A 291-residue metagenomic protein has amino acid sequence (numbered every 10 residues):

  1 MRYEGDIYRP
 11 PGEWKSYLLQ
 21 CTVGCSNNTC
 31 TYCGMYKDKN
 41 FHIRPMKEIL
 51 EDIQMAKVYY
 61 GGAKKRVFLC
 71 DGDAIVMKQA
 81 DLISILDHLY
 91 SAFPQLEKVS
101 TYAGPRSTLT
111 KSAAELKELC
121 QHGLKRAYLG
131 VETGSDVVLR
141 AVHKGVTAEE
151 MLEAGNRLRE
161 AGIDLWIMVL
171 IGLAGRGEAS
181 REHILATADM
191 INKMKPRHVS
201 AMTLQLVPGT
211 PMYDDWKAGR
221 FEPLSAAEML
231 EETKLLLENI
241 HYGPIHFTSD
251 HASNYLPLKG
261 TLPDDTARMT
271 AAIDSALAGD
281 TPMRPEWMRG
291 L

Functional and structural regions predicted by a protein language model:
M1-E13, D189-L291: Auxiliary Fe-S-binding modules of radical SAM enzymes
G5-E51: Canonical Radical SAM [4Fe-4S] cluster-binding loop centered on the CxxxCxxC motif and its immediate flanking residues
Y17-L19, K65-V67, E97-A103, A127-L129 (+3 more regions): Hydrophobic faces of well-ordered beta-strands that scaffold small-molecule active sites in alpha/beta enzyme cores
T22, L116-G134, I163, V169 (+1 more regions): Non-cysteine beta-strand/loop elements that form the S-adenosyl-L-methionine
C25, C33, I49, L69 (+6 more regions): Conserved, mostly hydrophobic/aromatic
K57-E160, H241-Y242: Conserved SAM/AdoMet-binding glycine-rich loop
R106, G134-V138, R159-H183, M202-P208 (+1 more regions): Conserved strand-turn element in the central/C-terminal portion of the radical SAM core barrel that lines
A114-L116, G175-K193: Catalytic cores of alpha/beta
